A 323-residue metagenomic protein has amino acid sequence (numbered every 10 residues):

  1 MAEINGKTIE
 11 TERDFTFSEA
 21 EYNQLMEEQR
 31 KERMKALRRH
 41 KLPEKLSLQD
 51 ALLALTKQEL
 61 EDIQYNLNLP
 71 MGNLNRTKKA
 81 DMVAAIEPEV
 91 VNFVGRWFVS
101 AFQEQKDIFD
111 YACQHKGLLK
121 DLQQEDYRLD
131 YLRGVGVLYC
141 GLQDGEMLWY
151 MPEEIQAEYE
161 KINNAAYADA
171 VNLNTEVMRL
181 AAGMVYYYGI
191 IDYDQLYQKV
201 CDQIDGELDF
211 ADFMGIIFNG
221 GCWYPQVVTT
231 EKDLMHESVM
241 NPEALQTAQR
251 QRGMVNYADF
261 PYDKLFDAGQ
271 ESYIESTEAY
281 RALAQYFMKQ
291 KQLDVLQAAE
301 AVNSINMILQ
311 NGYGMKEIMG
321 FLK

Functional and structural regions predicted by a protein language model:
A2-Y150: Basic helix-extension-helix modules of the SAP/HeH family
L55, Q103, H115-K120, Y186-D194 (+1 more regions): Short capping segments at the starts of secondary-structure elements
L74-V91, Y139-Y167, V227-T247: Accessory beta->alpha helical hairpin/"wing" motif in late/C-terminal subdomains of nucleic-acid enzymes
A80-E104, I162-M178, Y273-Y280: Short alpha-helical segments that sit at the start of domains
V94-W97, E153-Y188, M240-D267: Short, amphipathic alpha-helical interaction segments positioned at domain boundaries
Y127-Y139, Q203-K232, G314-K323: Charge-enriched amphipathic alpha-helical scaffolds
L180-N219: Non-catalytic interaction/regulatory modules that flank or connect domains
V227-G320: Long, charge-rich, low-complexity intrinsically disordered regions
